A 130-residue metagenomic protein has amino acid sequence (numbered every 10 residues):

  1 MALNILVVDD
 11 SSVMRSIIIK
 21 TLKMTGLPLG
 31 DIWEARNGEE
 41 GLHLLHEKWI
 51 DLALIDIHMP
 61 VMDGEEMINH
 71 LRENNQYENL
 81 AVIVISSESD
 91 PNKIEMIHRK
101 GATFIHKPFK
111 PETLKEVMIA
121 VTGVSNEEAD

Functional and structural regions predicted by a protein language model:
V7, A53-D56: Active-site T/S-Asp motif of two-component receiver
D10, K107-P108: A Lys-centered signature of the CheY-like receiver
S12-W33: Two-component/phosphorelay signaling modules centered on CheY-like receiver
E34-L52, N69: Acidic, metal-coordinating helix/loop segments flanking the phosphotransfer/catalytic sites of two-component signaling
M59: Receiver (REC) domain active-site loop signature in two-component systems and cognate sites in sensor histidine kinases
F109-I119: C-terminal output helix
